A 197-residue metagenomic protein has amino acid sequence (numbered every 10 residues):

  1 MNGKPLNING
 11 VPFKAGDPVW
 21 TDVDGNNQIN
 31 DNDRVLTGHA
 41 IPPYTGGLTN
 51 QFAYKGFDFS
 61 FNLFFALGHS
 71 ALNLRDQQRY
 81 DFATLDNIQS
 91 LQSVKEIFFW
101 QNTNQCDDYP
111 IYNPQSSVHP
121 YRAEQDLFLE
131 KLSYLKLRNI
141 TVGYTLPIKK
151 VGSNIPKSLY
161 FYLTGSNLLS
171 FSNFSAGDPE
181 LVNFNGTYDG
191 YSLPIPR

Functional and structural regions predicted by a protein language model:
M1-G38, Q101-N102, N173: Conserved small-residue
M1-K4, T84-N87, R122, F171-R197: C-terminal beta-signal and terminal closure region of outer-membrane beta-barrel proteins
P42-G46, S133-R138, K157, I195-R197: Residues that define the transmembrane beta-barrel architecture of outer-membrane proteins
T49-Q51, T141-T145, T164: Outer-membrane beta-barrel architecture
G56-F59, K149-K150: Repeated loop/turn-to-beta-strand initiation elements of outer-membrane beta-barrel proteins
F61, F161-L163: Membrane-embedded beta-strand positions of outer-membrane beta-barrel proteins
A66-S70, P147, S166-S172: Structural signature of outer-membrane beta-barrel domains
G68-Y160: Extracytoplasmic gating/loop element in the C-terminal half of outer-membrane beta-barrel translocons and assembly
